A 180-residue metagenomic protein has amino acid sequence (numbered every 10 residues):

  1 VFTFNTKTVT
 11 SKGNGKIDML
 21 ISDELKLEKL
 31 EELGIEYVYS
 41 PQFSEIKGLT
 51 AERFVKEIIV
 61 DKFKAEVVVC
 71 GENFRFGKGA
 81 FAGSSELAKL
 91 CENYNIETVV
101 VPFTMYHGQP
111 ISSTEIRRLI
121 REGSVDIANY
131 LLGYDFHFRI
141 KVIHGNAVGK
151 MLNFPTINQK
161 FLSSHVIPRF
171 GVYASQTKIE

Functional and structural regions predicted by a protein language model:
V1-F63: Core alpha/beta nucleotide-donor-binding catalytic domains of modification enzymes
S44-I46, E52-K56, V60-E180: Active-site cores that bind ATP or allylic diphosphates and position pyrophosphate for catalysis
